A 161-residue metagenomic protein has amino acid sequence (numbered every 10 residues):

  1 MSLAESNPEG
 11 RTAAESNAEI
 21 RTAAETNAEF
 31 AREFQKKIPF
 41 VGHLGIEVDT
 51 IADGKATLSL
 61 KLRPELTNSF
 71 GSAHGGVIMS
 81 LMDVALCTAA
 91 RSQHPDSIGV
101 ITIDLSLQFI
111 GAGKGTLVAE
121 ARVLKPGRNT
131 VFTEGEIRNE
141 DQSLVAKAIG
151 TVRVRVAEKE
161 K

Functional and structural regions predicted by a protein language model:
M1-K161: Terminal targeting signals and extreme-terminal segments of soluble enzymes
